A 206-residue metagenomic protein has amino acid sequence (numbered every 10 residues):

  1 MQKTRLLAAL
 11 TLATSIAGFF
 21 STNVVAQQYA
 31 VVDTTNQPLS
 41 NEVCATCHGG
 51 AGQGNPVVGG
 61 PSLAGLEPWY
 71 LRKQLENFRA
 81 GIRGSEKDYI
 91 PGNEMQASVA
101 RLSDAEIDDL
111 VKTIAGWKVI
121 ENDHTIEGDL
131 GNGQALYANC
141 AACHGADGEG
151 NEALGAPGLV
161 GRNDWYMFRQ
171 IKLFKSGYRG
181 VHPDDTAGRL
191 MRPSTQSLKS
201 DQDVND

Functional and structural regions predicted by a protein language model:
M1-T11: Bacterial N-terminal signal peptides that target proteins for export
T14-V25: C-terminal segment of classical bacterial N-terminal signal peptides
Q27-Q53, T125-E149: Sequence/structural segment immediately N-terminal to covalent heme-attachment motifs in c-type and related
Q27-V31, Q53-V57, S62-A64, K112-T125 (+2 more regions): His/Cys-centered metal/cofactor-coordination and adjacent catalytic loops
N41-G49, W69, K73-E76, N93-A100 (+6 more regions): C-type cytochrome heme c attachment motif
G50, G81, G116-I120, A146 (+1 more regions): Generic structural signal for alpha-helix termini and adjacent loop/cap motifs
N55-S62, F78-I107, D123-G128, A153-G158 (+1 more regions): Axial heme c-ligation environment in periplasmic c-type cytochrome domains
